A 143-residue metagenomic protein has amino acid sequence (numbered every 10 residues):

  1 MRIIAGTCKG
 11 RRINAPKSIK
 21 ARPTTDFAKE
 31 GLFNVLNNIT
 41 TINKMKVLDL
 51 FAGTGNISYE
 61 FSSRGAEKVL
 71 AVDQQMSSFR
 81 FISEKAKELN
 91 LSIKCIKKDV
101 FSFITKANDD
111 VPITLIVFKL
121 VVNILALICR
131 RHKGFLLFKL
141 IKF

Functional and structural regions predicted by a protein language model:
M1-F143: Class I S-adenosyl-L-methionine-dependent methyltransferase catalytic core
